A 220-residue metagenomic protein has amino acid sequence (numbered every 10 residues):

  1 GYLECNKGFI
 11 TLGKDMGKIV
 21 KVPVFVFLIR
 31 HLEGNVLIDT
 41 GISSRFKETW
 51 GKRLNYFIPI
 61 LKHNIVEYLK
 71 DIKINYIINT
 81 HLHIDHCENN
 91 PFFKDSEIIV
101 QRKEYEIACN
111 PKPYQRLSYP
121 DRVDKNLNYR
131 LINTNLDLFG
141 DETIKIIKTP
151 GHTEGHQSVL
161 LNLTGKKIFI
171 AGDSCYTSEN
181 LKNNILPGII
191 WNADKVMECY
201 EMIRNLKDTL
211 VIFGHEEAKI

Functional and structural regions predicted by a protein language model:
Y2-E4, G34, I42-R45, I84-D85 (+3 more regions): Short, solvent-exposed loop/turn segments at secondary-structure junctions
Y2-E67, S158-G172: Conserved beta-strand hairpin/beta-sheet module of binuclear metal-dependent hydrolase folds, prominently
K21-P23, I132, T153-G155: Residues that act as N-cap/strand-start positions at coil-to-secondary-structure junctions
V36, I78, I99, R130-I132 (+3 more regions): Hydrophobic/aromatic beta-strand patches that form the interior of the parallel beta-sheet core in alpha/beta enzyme
S43-S44, R122-D124, N135-F139, T143-P150 (+1 more regions): Metallo-beta-lactamase
I58-K73, E97, Q101-K148, W191-D208: Metallo-beta-lactamase
I74-D85: Metallo-beta-lactamase
P91-K94: Short, conserved loop/helix-junction motifs that constitute active-site signature segments in enzyme catalytic cores
